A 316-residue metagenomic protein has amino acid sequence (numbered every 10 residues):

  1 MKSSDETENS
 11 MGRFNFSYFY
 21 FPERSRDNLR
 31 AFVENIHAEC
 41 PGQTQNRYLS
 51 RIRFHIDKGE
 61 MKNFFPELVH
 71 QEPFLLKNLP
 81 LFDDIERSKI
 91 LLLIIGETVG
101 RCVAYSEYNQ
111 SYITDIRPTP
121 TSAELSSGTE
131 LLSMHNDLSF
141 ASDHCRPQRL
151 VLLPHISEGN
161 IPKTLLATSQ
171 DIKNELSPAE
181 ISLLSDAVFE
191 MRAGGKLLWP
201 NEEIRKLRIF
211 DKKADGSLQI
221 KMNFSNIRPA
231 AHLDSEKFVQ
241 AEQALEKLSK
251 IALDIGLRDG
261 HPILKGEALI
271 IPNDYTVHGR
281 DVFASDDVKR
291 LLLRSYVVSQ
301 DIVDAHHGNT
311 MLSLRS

Functional and structural regions predicted by a protein language model:
M1-I56, N63, L68-L75, I113-K265 (+1 more regions): Active-site environment of non-heme Fe oxygenases that use a 2-His-1-carboxylate facial triad
I56-K62, P66-H70, K77-G96: Long, well-ordered hydrophobic secondary-structure segments characteristic of membrane-embedded and membrane-proximal
D84-S106, E236-S249: Signature of the catalytic double-stranded beta-helix
L91-T129: A gly/proline- and charged-residue-enriched helix-loop-helix capping module
